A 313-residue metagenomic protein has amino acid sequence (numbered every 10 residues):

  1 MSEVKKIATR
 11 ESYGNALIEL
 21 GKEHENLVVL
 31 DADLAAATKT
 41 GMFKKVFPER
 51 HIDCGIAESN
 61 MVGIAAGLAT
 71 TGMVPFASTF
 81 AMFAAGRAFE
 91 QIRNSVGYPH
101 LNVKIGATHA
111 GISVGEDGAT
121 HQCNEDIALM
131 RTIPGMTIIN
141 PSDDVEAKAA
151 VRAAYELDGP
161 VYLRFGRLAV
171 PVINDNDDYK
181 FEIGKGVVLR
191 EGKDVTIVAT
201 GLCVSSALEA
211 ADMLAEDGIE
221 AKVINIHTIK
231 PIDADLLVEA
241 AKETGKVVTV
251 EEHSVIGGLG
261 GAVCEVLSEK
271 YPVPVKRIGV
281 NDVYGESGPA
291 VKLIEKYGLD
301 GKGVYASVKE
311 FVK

Functional and structural regions predicted by a protein language model:
M1-R164, A169: Thiamine diphosphate
E11, E23-N26, L34-G41, K45 (+2 more regions): Thiamine diphosphate
